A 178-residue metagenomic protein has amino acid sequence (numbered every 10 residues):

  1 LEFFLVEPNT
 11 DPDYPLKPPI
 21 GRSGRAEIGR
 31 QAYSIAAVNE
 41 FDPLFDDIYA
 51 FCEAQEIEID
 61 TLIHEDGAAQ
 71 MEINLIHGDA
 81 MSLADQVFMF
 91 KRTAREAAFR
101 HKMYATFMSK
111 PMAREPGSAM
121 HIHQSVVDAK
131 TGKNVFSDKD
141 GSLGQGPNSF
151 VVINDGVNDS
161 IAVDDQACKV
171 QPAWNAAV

Functional and structural regions predicted by a protein language model:
L1-V178: Glycine-rich, acidic/polar active-site loops that bind/position phosphate-bearing ligands
